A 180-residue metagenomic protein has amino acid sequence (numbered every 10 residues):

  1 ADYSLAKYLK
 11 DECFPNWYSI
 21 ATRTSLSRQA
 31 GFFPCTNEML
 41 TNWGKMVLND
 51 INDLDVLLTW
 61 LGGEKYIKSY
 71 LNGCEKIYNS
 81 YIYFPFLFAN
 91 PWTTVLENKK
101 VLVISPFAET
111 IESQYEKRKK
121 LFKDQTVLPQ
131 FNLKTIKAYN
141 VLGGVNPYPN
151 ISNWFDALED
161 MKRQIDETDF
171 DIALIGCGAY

Functional and structural regions predicted by a protein language model:
A1-Q130: Electropositive, gly/pro-rich neighborhoods at or near active sites that engage anionic ligands
C35-W43, N150-R163: Glycine-rich, highly charged phosphate/nucleotide-binding loops
Y70-Y78, K134-D160: Glycine-rich phosphate-binding "P-loop"
K99, P149, G176: Conserved aromatic-histidine-acidic binding/catalytic patches
A108-I111, N140-G143, Y180: Short, catalytically relevant binding-site loops at active-site mouths
L174-Y180: A donor-sugar binding/catalytic signature common to diverse glycosyltransferases and related nucleotide-sugar
